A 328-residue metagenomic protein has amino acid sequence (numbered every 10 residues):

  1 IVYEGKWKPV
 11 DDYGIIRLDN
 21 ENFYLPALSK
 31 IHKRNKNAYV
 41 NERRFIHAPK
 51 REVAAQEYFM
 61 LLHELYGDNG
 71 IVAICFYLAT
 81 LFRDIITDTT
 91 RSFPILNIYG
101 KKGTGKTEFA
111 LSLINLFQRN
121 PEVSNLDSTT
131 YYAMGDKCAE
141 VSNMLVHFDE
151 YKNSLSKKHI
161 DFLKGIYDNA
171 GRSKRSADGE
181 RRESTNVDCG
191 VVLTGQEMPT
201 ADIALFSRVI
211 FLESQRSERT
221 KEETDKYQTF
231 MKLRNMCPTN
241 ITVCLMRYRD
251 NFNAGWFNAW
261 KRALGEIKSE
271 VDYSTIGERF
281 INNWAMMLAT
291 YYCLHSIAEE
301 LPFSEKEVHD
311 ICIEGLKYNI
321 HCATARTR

Functional and structural regions predicted by a protein language model:
I1-H63: Extended, charged/polar low-complexity intrinsically disordered regions
E4-K8, R17-N20, C138, M144 (+3 more regions): Extended alpha-helical interface modules used as scaffolds for assembling large macromolecular complexes
D11, L25-A27, R34, L155-K157 (+3 more regions): Short helix/loop capping segments that flank catalytic or ligand/cofactor-binding pockets
V40-R44, A54-D68, T89-Y99, V146-D149 (+1 more regions): Glycine- and acidic
V53, A73, N282-A285: Conserved active-site and cofactor/substrate-binding residues in soluble primary-metabolism enzymes
G67-Y77: N-terminal pre-P-loop "Q-motif" helix
I71, T80-R249: Conserved NTP-binding/hydrolysis core of motor NTPases
